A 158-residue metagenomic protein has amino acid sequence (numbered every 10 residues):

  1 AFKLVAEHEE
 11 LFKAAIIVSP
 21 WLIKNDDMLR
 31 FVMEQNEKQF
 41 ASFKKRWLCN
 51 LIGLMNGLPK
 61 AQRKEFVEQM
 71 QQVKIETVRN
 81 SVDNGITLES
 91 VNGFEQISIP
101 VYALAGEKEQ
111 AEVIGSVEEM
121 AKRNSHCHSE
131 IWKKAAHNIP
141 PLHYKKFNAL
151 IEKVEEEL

Functional and structural regions predicted by a protein language model:
F2-F43: Flexible "cap/lid" loop of the alpha/beta hydrolase fold
A6-E10, E119-K122, A149, K153-E156: Short, well-ordered alpha-helices that flank and scaffold nucleotide-derived cofactor binding pockets
D26-M28, F43-E95: Conserved alpha/beta-hydrolase catalytic His-Asp/Glu region
V73, E112, L142: Residue-level signal for the nucleotide or nucleotide-sugar donor/cofactor binding architecture
F94-S98, K122-N124: Short, conserved loop/helix-junction motifs that constitute active-site signature segments in enzyme catalytic cores
I97, A103-A105: Short beta-strand/loop motif that positions the catalytic acidic residue of the alpha/beta-hydrolase fold
Q110-S116: Conserved alpha/beta-hydrolase "acid-adjacent" motif
H126-L158: Catalytic active-site module of serine/aspartate enzymes centered on a nucleophile-bearing elbow/loop
